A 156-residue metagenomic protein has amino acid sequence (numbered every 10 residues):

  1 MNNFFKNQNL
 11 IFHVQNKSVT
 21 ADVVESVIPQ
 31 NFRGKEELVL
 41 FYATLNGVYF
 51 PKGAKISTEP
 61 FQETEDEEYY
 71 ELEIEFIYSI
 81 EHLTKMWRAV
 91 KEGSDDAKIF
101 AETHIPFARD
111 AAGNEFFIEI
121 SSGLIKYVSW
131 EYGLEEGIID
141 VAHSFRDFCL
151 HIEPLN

Functional and structural regions predicted by a protein language model:
M1-A112: A surface-exposed partner-binding patch
S79-H82, E119, S144: Helix N-cap / beta->alpha transition motif
R109, I120, S129: Pocket-edge structural micro-motifs
N114-I120: Broad, structure-driven detector of short, well-ordered beta-strand segments within folded domains
S121-I125, F145-D147: A short, sequence-level motif marking secondary-structure junctions
G123-G133: Intrinsically disordered, low-complexity regulatory segments enriched in Ser/Thr/Pro and charged residues
G133-N156: Compact, glycine/acidic-enriched structural inserts
